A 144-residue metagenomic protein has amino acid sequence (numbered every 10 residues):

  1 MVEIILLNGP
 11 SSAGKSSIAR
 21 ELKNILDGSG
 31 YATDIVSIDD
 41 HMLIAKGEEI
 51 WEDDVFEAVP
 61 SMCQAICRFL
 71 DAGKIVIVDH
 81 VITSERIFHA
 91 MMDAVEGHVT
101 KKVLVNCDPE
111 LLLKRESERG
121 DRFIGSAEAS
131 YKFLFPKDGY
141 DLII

Functional and structural regions predicted by a protein language model:
I4: Walker A (P-loop) ATP-phosphate-binding motif of ABC ATPase nucleotide-binding domains
L7: Hydrophobic anchor at the beta1->P-loop junction of P-loop NTPases
S12: Walker A (P-loop) phosphate-binding loop of P-loop NTPases
S16: Walker A/P-loop
A19-C67, D71-A72: Conserved substrate/cofactor phosphate-moiety recognition/catalytic segment in nucleotide-dependent phosphotransferases
A72-V78, K101: Loop/turn-to-beta-strand initiation segments
V95-R115, I144: Conserved phosphate-donor/acceptor-positioning beta-strand/loop module used by diverse small-molecule
R115-I144: Small-molecule kinase domains that catalyze NTP-dependent phosphoryl transfer to phosphate-bearing small molecules
